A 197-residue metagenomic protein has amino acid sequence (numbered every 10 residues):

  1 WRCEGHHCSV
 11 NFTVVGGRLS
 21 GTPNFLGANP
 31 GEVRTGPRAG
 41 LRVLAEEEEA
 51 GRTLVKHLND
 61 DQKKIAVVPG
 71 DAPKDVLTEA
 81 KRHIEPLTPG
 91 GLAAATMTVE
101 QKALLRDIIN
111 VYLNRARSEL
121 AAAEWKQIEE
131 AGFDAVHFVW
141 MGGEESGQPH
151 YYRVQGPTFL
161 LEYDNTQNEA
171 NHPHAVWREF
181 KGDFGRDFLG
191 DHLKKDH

Functional and structural regions predicted by a protein language model:
W1-L44, E48-H197: A cross-kingdom marker for long, charged
